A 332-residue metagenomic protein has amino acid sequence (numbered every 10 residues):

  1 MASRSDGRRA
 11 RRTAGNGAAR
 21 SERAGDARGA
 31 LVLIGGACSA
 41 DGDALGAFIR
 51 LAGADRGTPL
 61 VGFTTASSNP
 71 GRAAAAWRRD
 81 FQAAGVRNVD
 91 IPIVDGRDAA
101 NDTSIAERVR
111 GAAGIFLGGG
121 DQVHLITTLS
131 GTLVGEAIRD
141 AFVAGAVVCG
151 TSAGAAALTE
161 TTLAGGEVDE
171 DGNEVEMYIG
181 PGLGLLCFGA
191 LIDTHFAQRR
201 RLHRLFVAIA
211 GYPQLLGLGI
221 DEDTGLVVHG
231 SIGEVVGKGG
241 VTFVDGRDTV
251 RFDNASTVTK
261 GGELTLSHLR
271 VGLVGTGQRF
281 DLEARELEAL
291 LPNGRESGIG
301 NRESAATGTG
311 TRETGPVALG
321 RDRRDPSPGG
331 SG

Functional and structural regions predicted by a protein language model:
A2-R4, R8-R56, S68-A83, L163-A164 (+2 more regions): C-terminal and late-domain segments of enzyme folds
L33, D90-P92, F116-L117, V148-T151 (+1 more regions): General beta-strand structural signal in soluble alpha/beta enzymes
V61-T65: Short internal beta-strands
S67-G111, L117, H124: Portal/gating segments that form or line small-molecule/metal binding sites
A76, S130-G135: Charged helix-capping and loop-helix junction motifs
F116-G119, I138-T162: Catalytic nucleophile loop
Q122-T132: Glycine/threonine-rich flexible loop motifs
